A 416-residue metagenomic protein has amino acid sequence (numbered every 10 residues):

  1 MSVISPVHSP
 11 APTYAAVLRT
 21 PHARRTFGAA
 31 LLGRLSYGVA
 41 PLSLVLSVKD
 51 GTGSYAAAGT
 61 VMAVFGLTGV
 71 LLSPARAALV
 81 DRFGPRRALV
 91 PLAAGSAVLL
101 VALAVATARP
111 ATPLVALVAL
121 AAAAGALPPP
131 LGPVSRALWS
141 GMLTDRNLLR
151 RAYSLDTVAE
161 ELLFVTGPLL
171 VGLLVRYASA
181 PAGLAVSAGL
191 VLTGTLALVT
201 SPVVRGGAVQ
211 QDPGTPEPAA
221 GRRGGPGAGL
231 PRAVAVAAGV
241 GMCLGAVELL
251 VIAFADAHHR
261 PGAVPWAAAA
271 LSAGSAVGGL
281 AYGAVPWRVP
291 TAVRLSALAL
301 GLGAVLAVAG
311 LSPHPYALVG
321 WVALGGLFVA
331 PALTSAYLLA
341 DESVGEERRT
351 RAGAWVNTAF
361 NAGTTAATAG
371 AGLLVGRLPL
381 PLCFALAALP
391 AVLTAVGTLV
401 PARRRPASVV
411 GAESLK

Functional and structural regions predicted by a protein language model:
H8-V70, G224-A269: Helix-loop boundary and gating motifs at the non-cytosolic
L44, P129-L143, V251, P331-V344: Intracellular juxtamembrane helix-capping segments at the cytosolic ends of symmetry-related transmembrane helices
Y55-A56, R146-D156, P261-G262, E346-V356: Loop-to-transmembrane helix entry/capping segments in MFS-fold secondary transporters and related SLC/MFSD carriers
L71-P85, V175, G278-T291, V375: Helix-to-loop junctions at the C-terminal end of transmembrane segments in multipass secondary transporters
A94-A111, G301-P313: C-terminal ends and interior cores of transmembrane alpha-helices in multi-pass membrane transporters/permeases
A122-E161: Cytoplasmic helix-loop-helix junction between adjacent transmembrane helices in 12-TM secondary transporters
V293-A336: C-terminal transmembrane helical hairpin of 12-TM major facilitator-type secondary transporters
E347-L378: A late C-terminal transmembrane helix in Major Facilitator Superfamily
